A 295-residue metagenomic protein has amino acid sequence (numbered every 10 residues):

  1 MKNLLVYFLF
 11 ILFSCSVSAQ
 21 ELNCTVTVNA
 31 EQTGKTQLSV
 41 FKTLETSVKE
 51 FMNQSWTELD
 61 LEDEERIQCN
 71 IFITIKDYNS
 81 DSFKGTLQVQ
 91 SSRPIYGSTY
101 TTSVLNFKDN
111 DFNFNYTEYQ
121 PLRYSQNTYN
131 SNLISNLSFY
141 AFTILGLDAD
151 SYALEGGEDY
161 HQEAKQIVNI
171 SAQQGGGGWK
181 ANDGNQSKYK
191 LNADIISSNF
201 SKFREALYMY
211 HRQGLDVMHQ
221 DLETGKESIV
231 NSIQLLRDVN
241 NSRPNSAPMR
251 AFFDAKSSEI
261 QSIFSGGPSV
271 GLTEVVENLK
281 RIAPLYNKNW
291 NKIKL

Functional and structural regions predicted by a protein language model:
M1-L22: Bacterial Sec-dependent N-terminal signal peptides
Q20-K84, I95-G97: Start-of-domain marker
T27, L215-L295: A cross-kingdom marker for long, charged
E31-L38, R123-S131, S242: Second-shell loop/turn segments in exported
K49-T57, G146-D150, Q261, S265: Sec-exported extracytoplasmic/periplasmic mature domains
K84-L191: Acidic/His-rich structured neighborhood in mature extracellular/periplasmic domains
G156-N245, M249: Flexible, glycine-rich surface segments
